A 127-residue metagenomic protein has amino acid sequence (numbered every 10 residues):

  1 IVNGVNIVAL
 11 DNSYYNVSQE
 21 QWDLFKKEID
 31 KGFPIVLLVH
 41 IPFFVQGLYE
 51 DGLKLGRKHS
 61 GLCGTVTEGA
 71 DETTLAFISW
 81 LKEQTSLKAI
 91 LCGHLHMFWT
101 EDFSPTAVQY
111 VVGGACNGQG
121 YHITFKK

Functional and structural regions predicted by a protein language model:
I1, A9, V111-G113: Structural signal for conserved beta-strand scaffold positions within catalytic alpha/beta enzyme cores
V2-N3, G118: Short, solvent-exposed loop/turn segments at the edges of secondary structure
N6-V8, Y15-S104: His/acidic metal-ligating clusters that form di-metal
N12, I41, V112-G114: Active-site donor-binding loop signature of nucleotide-sugar glycosyltransferases
Y14-Y15, Y49, Y110, Y121: Sequence-level detector for tyrosine residue identity
D30, M97-K127: Binuclear metal-dependent phosphoesterase catalytic core
